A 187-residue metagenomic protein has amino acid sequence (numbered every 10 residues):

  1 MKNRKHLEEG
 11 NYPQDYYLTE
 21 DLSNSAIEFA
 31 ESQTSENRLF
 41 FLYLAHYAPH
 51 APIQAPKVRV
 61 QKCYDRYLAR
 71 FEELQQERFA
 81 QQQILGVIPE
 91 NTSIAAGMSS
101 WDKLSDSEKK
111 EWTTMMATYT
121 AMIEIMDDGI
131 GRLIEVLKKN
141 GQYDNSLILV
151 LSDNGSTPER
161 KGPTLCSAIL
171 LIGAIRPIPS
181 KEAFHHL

Functional and structural regions predicted by a protein language model:
M1-Y64, A69, Q83, M98-A121: Formylglycine-dependent
K2-R4, V87-S93, K181-L187: Short secondary-structure transition/capping segments
E20, R38, E72, Q76 (+5 more regions): Conserved structured core elements
A26, F40-A45, I123-M126, I130-L133 (+2 more regions): Beta-strand elements within well-structured catalytic alpha/beta cores of enzymes that handle phosphate/sulfate esters
P49-H50, E90, T157: Active-site loop signature of alpha/beta-hydrolase-fold enzymes
H50-E73, F79, R160-A174: Aromatic- and acidic-residue-enriched segments that line the glycan-binding/catalytic groove of carbohydrate-active
Q54-A55, E135-L187: Histidine-centered active-site microenvironments of extracellular/periplasmic hydrolases and transferases
Y67-G97: Alpha-helical "lid/cap" subdomains adjacent to substrate-binding clefts that gate access and reposition the ligand
